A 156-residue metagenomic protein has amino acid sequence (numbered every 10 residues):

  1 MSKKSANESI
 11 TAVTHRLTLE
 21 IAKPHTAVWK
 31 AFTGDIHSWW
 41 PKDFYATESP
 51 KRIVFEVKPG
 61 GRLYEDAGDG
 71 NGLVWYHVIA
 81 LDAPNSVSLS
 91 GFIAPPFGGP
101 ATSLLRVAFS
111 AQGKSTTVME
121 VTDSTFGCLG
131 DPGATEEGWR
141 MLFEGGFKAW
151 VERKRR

Functional and structural regions predicted by a protein language model:
M1-P50: Hydrophobic ligand-binding cavity/cleft-lining segments
A12-E20, P50, R62, L73 (+3 more regions): Intrinsic-disorder/low-complexity, polar/charged segments enriched in Ser/Thr/Lys/Arg/Asp/Glu/Gln
L17-L19, V74-A80, S103-A111, W139: Hydrophobic/aromatic beta-strand elements that line small-molecule binding cavities or substrate pockets in beta-rich
A22-A27, I79-S86, A108-V118, K154: A short, structured loop/turn motif at beta-sheet edges
V28-F32, L63, V78, L89 (+3 more regions): Hydrophobic pocket/interface hotspot
D35-L73, P84, R156: Short beta-edge strand/loop motif at the mouth of beta-sheet-based domains
F92-P96, T122-L129: Short, solvent-exposed aromatic-acidic interface loops
S124-R156: A conserved amphipathic terminal alpha-helix motif
